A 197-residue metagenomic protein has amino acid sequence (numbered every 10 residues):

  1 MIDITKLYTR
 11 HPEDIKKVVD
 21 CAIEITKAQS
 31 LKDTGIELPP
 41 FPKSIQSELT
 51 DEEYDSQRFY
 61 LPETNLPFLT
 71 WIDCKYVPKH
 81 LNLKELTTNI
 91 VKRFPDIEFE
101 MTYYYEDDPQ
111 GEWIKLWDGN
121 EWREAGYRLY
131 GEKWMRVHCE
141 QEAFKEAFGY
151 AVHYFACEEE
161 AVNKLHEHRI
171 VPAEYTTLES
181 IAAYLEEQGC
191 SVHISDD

Functional and structural regions predicted by a protein language model:
M1-T34, V137, S191-D197: Short, extreme N-terminal segment that most often corresponds to the first beta-strand
E24-D55: N-terminal interaction modules that seed assembly of large macromolecular complexes
S44-D197: Charged interaction segments
